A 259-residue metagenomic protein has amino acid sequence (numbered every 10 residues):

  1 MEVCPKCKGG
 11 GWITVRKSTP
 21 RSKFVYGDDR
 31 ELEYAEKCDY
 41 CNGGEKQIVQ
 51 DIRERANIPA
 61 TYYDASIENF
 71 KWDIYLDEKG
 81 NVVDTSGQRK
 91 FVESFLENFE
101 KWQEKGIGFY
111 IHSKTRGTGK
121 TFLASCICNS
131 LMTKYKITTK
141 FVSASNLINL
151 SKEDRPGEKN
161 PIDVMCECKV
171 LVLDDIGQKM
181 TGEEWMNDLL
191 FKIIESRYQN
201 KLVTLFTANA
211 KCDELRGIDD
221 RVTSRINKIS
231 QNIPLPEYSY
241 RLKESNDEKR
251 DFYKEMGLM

Functional and structural regions predicted by a protein language model:
M1-K90, S94, E237, R241-M259: A short, basic N-terminal segment
C7, F70, S143, D174 (+3 more regions): Conserved RecA-like P-loop NTPase ATPase core
K79-K90, F109, K114-T115, C128-C168 (+1 more regions): Short glycine-rich substrate-engagement loop in P-loop NTPases that contacts/grips substrate
K90-Q103, I107: Pre-Walker A adenine-sensing motif
L96-E100, N149-L171, I176, D188-S196 (+1 more regions): Conserved alpha-helical scaffold flanking the Walker A/P-loop in AAA+ ATPase domains
E104-L123: Walker A/P-loop nucleotide-binding motif
I137-T138, E167-V170, N200-F206: Loop/turn-to-beta-strand initiation segments
L147-L150, M180-M259: Replace "adjacent to P-loop NTPase cores in ATP/GTP-dependent enzymes" with "adjacent to NTP-binding cores
